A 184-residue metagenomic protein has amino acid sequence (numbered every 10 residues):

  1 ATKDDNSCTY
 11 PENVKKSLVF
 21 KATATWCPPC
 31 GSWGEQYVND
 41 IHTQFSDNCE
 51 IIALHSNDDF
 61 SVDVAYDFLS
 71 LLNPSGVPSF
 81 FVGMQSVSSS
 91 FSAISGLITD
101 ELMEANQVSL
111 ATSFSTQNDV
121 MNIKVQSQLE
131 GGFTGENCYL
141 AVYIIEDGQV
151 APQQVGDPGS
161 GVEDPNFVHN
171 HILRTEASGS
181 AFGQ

Functional and structural regions predicted by a protein language model:
T2-V14, F114-S115: Primarily marks secretory-pathway-exposed extracellular/lumenal segments that are disulfide- and glycosylation-prone
N6, C27, D119-M121: Beta-strand-connecting loop/turn residues
N6, S17, L140: A broad, low-specificity signal marking well-ordered, structured residues that form hydrophobic/aromatic
N6-S7, F20, P78: Extracytoplasmic/periplasmic beta-strand context in beta-sandwich domains, especially the cupredoxin/COX2 CuA-binding
P11-I51: Local sequence-structure signature of Cys/Sec-based thiol-disulfide redox active-site neighborhoods
D47-Q184: Short, conserved sequence motifs used for protein processing/export or organelle targeting and for catalysis
